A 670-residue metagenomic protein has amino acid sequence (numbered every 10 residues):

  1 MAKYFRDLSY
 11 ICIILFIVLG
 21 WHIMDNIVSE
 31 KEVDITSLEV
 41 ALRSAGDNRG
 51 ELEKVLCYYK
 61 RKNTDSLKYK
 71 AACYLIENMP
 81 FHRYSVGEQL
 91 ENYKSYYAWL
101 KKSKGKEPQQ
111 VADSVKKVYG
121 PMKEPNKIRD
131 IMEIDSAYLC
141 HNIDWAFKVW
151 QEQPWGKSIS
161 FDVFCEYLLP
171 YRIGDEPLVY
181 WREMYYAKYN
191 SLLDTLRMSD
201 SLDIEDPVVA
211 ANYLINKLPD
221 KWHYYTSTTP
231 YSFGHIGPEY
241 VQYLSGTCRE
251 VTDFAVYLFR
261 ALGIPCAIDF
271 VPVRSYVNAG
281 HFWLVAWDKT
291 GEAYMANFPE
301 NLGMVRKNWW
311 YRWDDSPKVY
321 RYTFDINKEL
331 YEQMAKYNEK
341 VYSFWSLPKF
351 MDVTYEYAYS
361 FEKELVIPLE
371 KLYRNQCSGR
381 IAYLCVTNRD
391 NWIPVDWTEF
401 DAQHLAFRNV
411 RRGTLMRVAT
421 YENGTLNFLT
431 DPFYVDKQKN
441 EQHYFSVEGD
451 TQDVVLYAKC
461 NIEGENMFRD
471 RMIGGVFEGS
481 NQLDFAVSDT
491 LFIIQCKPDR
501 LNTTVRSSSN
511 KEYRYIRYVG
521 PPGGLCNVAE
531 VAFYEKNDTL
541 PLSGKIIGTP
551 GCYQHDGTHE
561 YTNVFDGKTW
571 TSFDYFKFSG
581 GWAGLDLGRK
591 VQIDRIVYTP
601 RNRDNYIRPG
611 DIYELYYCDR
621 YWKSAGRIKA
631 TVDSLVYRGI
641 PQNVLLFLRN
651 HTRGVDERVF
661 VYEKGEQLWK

Functional and structural regions predicted by a protein language model:
D34-G46, Y59-N63, R197-K217, T228-P238 (+1 more regions): Hydrophobic/aromatic-rich core segments of domains that either
E53-K54, K62-Y243: Secondary-structure boundary elements
S346-A358, D431-L456, Q667-K670: Extracellular beta-sheet/turn segments enriched in Thr/Pro/Gly and aliphatic residues
V353-E356, V366-S378, E463-M467: Structural motif
S378-W397, F477-S488, F492-I493, R603 (+2 more regions): Short amphipathic beta-strand segments in non-cytosolic proteins
Q403-T425, N510, G639-Q642: Short Pro-Gly-centered beta-turn/loop motif in secreted/extracellular proteins
E448-E512, G524-R595, T599-R608, G654-K670: Disordered, acidic Ser/Thr/Pro-rich linker "stalks" and the adjacent N-terminal cap of the next globular domain
Y518-G524, L648-V655: Short beta-strand-plus-loop segments that form exposed binding edges in beta-rich domains
